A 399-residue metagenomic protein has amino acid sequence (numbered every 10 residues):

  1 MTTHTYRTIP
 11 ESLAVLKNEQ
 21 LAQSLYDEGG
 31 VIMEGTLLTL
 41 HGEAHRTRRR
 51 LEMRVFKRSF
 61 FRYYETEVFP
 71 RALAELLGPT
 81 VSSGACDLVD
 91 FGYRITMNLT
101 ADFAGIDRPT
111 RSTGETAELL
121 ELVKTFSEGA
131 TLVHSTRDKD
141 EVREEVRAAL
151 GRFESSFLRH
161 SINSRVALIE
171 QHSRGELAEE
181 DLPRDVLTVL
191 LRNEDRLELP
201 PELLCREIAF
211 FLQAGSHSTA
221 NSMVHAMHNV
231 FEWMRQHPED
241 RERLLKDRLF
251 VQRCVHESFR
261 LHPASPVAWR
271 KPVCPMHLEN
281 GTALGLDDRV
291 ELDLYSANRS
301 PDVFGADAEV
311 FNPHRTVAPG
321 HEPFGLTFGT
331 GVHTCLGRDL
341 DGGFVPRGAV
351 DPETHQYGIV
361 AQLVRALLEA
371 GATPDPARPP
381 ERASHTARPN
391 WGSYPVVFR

Functional and structural regions predicted by a protein language model:
M1-V31: N-terminal membrane-proximal hinge/A-helix region immediately C-terminal to the signal-anchor transmembrane segment
Q20-E28, E34-F69, R108-E115: Cytochrome P450
Y63-S218: Cytochrome P450 heme-thiolate monooxygenase catalytic core
C205-I208, S216-E242, G337-G371: Cytochrome P450 catalytic-core helices
L245-T282: Conserved cytochrome P450 K-helix E-x-x-R motif and the immediately C-terminal K′/meander segment
D293-P323, F328, H333, P346: Conserved cytochrome P450 K-helix/beta-meander segment immediately N-terminal to the heme-binding cysteine loop
T373-T386: Low-complexity, intrinsically disordered Gly/Pro/Thr-rich segments
